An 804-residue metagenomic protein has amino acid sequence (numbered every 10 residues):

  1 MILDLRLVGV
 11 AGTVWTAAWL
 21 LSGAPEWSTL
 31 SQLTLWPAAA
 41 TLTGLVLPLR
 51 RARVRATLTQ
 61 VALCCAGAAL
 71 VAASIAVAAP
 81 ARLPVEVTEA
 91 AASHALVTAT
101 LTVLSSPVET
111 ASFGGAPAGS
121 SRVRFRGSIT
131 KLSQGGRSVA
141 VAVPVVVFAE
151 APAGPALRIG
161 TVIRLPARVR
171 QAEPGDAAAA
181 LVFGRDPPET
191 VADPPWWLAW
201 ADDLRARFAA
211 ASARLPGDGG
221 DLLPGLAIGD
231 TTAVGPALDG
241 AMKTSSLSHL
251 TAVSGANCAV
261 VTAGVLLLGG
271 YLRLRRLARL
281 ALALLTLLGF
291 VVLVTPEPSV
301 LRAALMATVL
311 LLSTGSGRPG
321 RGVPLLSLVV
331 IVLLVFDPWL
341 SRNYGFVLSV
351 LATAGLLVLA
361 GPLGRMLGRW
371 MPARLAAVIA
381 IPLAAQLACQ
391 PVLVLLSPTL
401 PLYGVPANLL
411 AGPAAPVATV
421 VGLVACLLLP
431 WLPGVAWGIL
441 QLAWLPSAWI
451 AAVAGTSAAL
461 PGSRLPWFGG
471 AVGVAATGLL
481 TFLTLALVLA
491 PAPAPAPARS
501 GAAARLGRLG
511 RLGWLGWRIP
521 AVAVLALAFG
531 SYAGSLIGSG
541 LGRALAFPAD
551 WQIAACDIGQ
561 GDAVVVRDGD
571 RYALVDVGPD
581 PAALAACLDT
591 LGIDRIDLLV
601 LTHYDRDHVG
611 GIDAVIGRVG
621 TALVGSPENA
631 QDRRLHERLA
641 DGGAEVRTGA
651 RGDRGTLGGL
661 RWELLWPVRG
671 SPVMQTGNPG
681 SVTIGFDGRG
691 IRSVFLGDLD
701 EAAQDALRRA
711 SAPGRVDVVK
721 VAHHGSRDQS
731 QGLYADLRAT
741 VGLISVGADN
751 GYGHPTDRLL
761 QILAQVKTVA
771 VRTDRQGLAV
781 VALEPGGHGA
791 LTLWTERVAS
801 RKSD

Functional and structural regions predicted by a protein language model:
M1-V87, F183, R302: N-terminal leader/targeting segments
I2, P152-P166, A192-W196, G235-D239 (+1 more regions): Non-globular, low-confidence helical/coil segments that flank catalytic cores
I2-L3, V54-H249, A586, R595 (+5 more regions): Membrane-interface helix/helix-cap signal primarily in integral membrane proteins
I2-W19, R170-Q171, G175-R302, L311 (+6 more regions): Aromatic-rich juxtamembrane segments at the membrane interface
G23-W27, A72-A92, S299, L340-S341 (+1 more regions): C-terminal region of N-terminal signal peptides and the immediate post-cleavage residues of exported proteins
G235-G404, G469-L545, S626, G643 (+4 more regions): Hydrophobic alpha-helical transmembrane segments in multi-pass membrane proteins
G355-G462, T740-S745: Alpha-helical transmembrane segments of multi-pass integral membrane proteins
